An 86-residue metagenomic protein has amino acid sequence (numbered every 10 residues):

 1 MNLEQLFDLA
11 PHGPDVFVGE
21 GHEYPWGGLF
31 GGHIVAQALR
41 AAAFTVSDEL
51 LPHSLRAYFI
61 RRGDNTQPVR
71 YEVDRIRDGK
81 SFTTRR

Functional and structural regions predicted by a protein language model:
M1-R86: Terminal targeting signals and extreme-terminal segments of soluble enzymes
